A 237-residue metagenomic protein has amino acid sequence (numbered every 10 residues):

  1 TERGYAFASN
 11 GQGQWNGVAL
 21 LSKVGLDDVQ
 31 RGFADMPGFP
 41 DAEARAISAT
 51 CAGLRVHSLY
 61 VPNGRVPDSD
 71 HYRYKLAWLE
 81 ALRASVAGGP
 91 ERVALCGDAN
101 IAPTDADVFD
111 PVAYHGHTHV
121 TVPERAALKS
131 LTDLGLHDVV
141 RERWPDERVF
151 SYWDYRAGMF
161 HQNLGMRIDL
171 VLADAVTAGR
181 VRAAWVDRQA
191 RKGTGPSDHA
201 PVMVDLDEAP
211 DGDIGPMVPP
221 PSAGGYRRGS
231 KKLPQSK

Functional and structural regions predicted by a protein language model:
T1-V66: Structured beta-strand-rich core segments of catalytic domains in phosphoester-bond hydrolases
S9, L21, L95-G97, H137-R141: Active-site neighborhood of phospho(di)ester-bond hydrolases with catalytic His/Asp-centered motifs
Q12-Q14, E80, R125: One-carbon transfer enzymes
V29-M36, T104-K237: Metal-dependent phosphoester-hydrolase catalytic domains
A34-P37, V61-L79, V112-G116: Surface-exposed cleft-lining segments at the edges of enzyme active sites
D41, Y74-L82, V120-P123, L164: Soluble or luminal CAZymes and related metallo-dependent hydrolases
R45-A52, E80-E91: Short amphipathic alpha-helices and their capping/turn segments at secondary-structure boundaries
E91-D105, F109: Acidic/histidine-rich, metal-coordinating catalytic segments
